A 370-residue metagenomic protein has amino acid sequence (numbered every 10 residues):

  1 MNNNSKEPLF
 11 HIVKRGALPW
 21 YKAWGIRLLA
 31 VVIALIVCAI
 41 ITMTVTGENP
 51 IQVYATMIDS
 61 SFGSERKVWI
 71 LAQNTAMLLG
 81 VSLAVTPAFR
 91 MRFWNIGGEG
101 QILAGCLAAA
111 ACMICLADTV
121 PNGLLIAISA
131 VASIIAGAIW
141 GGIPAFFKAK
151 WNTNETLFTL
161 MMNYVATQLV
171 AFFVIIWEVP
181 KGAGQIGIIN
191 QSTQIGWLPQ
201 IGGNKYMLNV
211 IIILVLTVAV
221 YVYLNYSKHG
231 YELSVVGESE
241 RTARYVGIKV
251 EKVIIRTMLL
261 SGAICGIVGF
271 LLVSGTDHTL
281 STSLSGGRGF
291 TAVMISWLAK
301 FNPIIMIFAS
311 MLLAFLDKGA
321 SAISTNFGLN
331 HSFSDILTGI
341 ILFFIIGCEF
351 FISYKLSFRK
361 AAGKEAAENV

Functional and structural regions predicted by a protein language model:
M1-V31, A39, T44, V218 (+3 more regions): Cytosolic-side transmembrane-helix boundaries in multi-pass membrane proteins
A17-G25, F89-G97, P121-N190, Y226 (+2 more regions): Short loop segments and helix-boundary regions at transmembrane helix junctions of multi-pass inner-membrane proteins
T42-T46, T56, S61-L116, A130 (+3 more regions): Single transmembrane alpha-helix segments in multi-pass membrane proteins
G47-Q52, F89-C106, A149-F158, E232 (+4 more regions): Short, non-helical or kinked segments that cap or interrupt transmembrane helices
T75-T86, L107, A138-G142, Y164 (+5 more regions): Hydrophobic alpha-helical segments embedded in the membrane of multi-pass proteins
E155-Y226, T279, F333, K364-N369: Transmembrane helix-bundle core of multi-pass membrane transporters and related energy-transducing complexes
G202-T279, P303-I304: Helix-loop-helix "hairpin" substructures at the membrane interface of multi-pass membrane proteins
L259-C265, L271-G339: Transmembrane alpha-helical segments in multi-pass inner-membrane proteins
